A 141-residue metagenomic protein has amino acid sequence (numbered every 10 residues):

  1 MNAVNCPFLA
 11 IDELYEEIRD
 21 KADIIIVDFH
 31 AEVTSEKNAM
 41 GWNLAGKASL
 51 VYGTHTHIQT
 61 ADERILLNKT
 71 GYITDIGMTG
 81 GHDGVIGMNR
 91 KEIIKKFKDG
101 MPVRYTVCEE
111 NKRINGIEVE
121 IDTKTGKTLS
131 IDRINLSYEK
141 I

Functional and structural regions predicted by a protein language model:
M1-A22: Binuclear metal-dependent hydrolase catalytic cores centered on His/Asp/Glu-rich metal-binding motifs
M1-N2, V33-S35: Short, small-residue-enriched loops and turns at beta-alpha junctions that line or gate enzyme active sites
N2-N5, G84-V85, K140-I141: A short, polar/proline- and glycine-enriched secondary-structure boundary/capping micro-motif
D20-F29, K47-V51: Short beta-strand/loop segments at the ligand-binding rim of alpha/beta enzyme cores
I26, H55, V119: Divalent metal-coordination and catalytic microenvironments
F29-A31, N135: Short, structured patches in soluble enzyme cores that scaffold and shape functional sites
T34-R104: Conserved beta-sheet core of the metallophosphoesterase superfamily
I93-I141: A short C-terminal boundary segment appended to hydrolase-like catalytic domains
